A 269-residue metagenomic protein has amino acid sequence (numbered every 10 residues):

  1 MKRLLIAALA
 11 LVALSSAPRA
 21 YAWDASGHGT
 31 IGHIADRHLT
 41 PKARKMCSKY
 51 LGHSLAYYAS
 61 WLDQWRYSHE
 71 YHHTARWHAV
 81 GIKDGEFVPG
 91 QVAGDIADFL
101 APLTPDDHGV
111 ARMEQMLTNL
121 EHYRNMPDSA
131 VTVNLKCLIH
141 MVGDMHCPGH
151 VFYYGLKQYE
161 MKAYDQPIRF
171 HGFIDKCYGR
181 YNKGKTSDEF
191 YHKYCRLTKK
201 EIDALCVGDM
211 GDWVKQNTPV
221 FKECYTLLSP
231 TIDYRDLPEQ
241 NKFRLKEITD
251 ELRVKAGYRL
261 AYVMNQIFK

Functional and structural regions predicted by a protein language model:
M1-A25: Bacterial Sec-dependent N-terminal signal peptides
Y21-M141, P148-K269: N-terminal, motif-rich segments that launch catalysis or mediate targeting to/interaction with membranes, typified by
